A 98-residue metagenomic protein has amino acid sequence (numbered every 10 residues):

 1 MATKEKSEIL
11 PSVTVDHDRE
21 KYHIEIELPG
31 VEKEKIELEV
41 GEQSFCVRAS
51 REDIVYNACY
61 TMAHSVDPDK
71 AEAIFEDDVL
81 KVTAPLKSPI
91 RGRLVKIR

Functional and structural regions predicted by a protein language model:
M1-R98: Alpha-crystallin/small heat shock protein
